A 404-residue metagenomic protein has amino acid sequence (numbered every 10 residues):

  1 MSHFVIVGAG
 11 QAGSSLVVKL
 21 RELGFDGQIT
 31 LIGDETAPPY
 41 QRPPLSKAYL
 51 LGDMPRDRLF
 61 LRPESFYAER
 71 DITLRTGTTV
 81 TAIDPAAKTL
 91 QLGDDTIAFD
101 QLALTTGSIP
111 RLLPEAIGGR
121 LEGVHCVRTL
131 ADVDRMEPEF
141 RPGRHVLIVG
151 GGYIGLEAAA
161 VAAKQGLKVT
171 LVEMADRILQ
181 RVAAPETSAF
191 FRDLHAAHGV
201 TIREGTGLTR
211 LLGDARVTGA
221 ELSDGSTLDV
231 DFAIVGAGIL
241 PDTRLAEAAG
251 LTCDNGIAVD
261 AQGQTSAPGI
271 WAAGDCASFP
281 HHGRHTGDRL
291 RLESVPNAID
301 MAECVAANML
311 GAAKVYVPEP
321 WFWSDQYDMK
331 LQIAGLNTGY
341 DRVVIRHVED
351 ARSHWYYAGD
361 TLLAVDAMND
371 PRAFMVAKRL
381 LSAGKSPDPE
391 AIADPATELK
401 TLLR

Functional and structural regions predicted by a protein language model:
M1-V5, F60-L147, E221-S223, I234-G236 (+2 more regions): FAD-binding core/adjacent interface of flavoenzyme oxidoreductases
S2-H3, E22, C276-M375: Mid-to-C-terminal Rossmann-like scaffold of FAD/NAD(P)H-dependent oxidoreductases
S2-T73, V161-V182, V376: Beta1-alpha1 glycine-rich phosphate/pyrophosphate-binding loop at the start of Rossmann-like nucleotide-binding domains
G8-Q11, R128, V149-I154: Glycine-rich Rossmann-fold phosphate-binding loop(s) that bind the pyrophosphate of adenine dinucleotide cofactors
D26-Q28, A68, L74-Q91, I97 (+1 more regions): A Rossmann-like FAD-binding core segment of flavoenzymes
R120-R141, G213-E221, S226-C304: FAD-site-proximal beta/loop scaffold in flavoenzymes
R135-A183, V217: Rossmann-like NAD(P)H-binding beta-loop-alpha module
M136, S386-R404: Cysteine/selenocysteine-centered motifs that mediate thiol-based redox chemistry or coordinate metal-sulfur cofactors
